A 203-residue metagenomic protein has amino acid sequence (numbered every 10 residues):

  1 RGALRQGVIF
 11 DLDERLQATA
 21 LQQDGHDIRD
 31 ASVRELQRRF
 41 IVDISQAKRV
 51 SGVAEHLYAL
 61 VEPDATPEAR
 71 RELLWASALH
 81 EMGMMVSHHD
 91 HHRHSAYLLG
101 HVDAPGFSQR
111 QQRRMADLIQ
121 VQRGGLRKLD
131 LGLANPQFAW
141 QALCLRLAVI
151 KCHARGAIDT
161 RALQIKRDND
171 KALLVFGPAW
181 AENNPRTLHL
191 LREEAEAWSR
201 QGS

Functional and structural regions predicted by a protein language model:
R1, D11, A76, Q112 (+1 more regions): Generic beta-strand/beta-sheet core signal
R1-Q17: Phosphate-binding glycine-rich/basic clefts of nucleotide- and phosphate-handling proteins, predominantly
A3, I28, S45: Conserved active-site and cofactor/substrate-binding residues in soluble primary-metabolism enzymes
I9-D11, D130-L131, P185-L188: Short conserved micro-motifs at the rims of enzyme active sites and ligand-binding pockets
A18-R39: Long, charged amphipathic helices and adjacent flexible linkers at domain junctions
R34-Q37, Q46, S51-R167: Divalent metal-dependent catalytic cores for phosphoryl transfer on phosphate-bearing substrates
V42: Loop/helix patches that line or flank the sugar-binding groove of alpha-linked glycan CAZymes
A154-S203: Low-complexity, glycine/alanine/valine/leucine- and proline-rich hydrophobic stretches
